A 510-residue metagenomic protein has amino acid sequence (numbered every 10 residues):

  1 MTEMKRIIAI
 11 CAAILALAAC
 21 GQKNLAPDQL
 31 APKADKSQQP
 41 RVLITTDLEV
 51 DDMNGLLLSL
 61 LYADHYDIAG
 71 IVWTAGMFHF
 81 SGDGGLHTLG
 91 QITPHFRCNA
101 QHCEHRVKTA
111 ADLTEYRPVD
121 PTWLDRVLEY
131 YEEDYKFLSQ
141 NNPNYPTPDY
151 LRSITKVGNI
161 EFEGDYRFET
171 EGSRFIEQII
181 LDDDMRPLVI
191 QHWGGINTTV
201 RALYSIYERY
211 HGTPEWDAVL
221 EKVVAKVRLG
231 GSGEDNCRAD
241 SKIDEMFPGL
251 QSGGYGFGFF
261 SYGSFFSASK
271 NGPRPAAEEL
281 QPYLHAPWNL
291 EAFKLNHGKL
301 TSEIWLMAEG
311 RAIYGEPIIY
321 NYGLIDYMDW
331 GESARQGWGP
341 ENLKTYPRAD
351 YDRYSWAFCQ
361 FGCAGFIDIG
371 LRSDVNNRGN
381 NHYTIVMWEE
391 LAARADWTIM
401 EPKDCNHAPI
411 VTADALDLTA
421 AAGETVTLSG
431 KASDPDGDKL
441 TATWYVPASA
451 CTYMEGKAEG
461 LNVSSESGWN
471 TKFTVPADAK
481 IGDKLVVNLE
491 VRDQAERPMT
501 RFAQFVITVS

Functional and structural regions predicted by a protein language model:
M1-E3: Short, Lys/Arg-enriched N-terminal segments with co-localized hydrophobic residues within the first ~10-30 amino acids
K5-I10: Sec-dependent signal peptide recognition, specifically the positively charged N-region followed immediately by
A18-A19: C-terminal motif of bacterial Sec signal peptides marking the signal peptidase cleavage site
N24-S464, N470, D478, G482-K484: N-terminal acidic, glycine/proline-rich low-complexity segments
R492-P498: Short, solvent-exposed loop/turn segments at the edges of extracellular beta-sandwich modules
P498-F505: Extracellular and select intracellular beta-sandwich modules with Ser/Thr-enriched, small-residue motifs on
V506-S510: Short beta-strand edge segments in extracellular beta-sheet folds
